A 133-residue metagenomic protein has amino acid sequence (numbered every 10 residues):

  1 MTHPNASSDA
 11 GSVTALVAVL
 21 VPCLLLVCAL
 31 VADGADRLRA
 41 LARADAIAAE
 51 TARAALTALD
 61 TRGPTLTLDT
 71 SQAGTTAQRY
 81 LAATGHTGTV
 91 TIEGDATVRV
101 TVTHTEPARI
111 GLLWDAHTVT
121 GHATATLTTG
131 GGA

Functional and structural regions predicted by a protein language model:
M1-T70: Alpha-helical assembly-interface signal, strongest on the long, hydrophobic N-terminal helix that forms
N5-D9, V100-I110, A133: Short secondary-structure transition/capping segments
S8-D9, G88-I92, A125-T129: Low-complexity, flexible helical/coil segments
D33, T105, W114: Residue-level signal for pocket-adjacent positions within structured domains
A52-E106: Short amphipathic secondary-structure patches
A108-A133: Low-complexity, S/T/G/P-rich flexible repeat/linker segments used as non-globular hinges and stalks within
